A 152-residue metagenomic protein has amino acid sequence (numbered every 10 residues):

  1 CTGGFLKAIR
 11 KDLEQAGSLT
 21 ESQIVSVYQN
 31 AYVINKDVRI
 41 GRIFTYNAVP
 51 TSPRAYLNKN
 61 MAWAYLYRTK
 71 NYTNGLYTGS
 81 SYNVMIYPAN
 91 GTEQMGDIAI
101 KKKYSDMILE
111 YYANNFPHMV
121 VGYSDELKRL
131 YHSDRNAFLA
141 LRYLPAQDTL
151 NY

Functional and structural regions predicted by a protein language model:
C1-R42: Anionic N-terminal interaction surfaces
T2-K7, Y65-Y152: Acidic, Ser/Thr- and proline-rich intrinsically disordered linker/docking segments of eukaryotic scaffolds
N35-G41, R54-A55, M85-Y87: Short, exposed beta-strand/loop patches in secreted or surface proteins that constitute
T45, A55-Y72: Phosphoinositide-dependent membrane-docking surfaces
T51-S52, T92: Short acidic/polar mixed-charge low-complexity motifs
